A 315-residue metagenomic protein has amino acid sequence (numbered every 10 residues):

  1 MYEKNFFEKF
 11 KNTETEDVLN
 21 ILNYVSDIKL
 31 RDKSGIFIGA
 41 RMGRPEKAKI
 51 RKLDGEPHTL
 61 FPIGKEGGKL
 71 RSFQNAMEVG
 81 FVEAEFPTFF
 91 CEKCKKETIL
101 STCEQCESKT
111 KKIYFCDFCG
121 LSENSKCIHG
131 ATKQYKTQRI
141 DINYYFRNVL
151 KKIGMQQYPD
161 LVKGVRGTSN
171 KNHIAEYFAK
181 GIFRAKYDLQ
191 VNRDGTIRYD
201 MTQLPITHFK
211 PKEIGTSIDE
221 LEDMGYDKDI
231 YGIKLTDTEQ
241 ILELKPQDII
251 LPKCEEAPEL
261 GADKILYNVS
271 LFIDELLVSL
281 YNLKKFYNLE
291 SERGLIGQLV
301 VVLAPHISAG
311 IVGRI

Functional and structural regions predicted by a protein language model:
M1-I315: Conserved core architecture of multi-subunit DNA-directed RNA polymerases
